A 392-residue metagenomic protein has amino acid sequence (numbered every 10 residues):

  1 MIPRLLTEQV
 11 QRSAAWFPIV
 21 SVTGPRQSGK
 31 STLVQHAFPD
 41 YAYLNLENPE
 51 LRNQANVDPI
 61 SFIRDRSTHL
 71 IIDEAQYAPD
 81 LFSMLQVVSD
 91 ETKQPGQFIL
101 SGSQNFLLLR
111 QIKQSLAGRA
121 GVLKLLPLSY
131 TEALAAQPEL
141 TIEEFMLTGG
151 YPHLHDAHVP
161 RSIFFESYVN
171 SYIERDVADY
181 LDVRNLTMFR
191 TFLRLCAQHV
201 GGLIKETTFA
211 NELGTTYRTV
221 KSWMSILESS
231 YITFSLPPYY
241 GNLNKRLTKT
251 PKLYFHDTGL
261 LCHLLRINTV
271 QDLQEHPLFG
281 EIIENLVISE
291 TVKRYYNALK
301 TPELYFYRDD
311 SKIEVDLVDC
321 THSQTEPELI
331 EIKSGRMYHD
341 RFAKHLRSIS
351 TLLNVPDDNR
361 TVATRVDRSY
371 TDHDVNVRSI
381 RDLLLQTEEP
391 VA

Functional and structural regions predicted by a protein language model:
M1-Q11: N-terminal pre-Walker A segment at the start of P-loop NTPase domains
V22: Hydrophobic anchor at the beta1->P-loop junction of P-loop NTPases
K30: Conserved lysine of the Walker
L33: Hydrophobic positions on the alpha1 helix immediately C-terminal to the Walker A/P-loop
F82-L100, Q114: Conserved catalytic/switch belt of AAA+ P-loop NTPases
F106-G121, P138: Short regulatory helix/loop adjacent to the ATP-binding pocket of P-loop NTPases
P127, Q137, R365-A392: Domain-level recognition of nuclease-like catalytic cores that cleave nucleotide substrates
V159, I163-P327: Accessory nucleic acid-recognition modules appended to NTPase machines
